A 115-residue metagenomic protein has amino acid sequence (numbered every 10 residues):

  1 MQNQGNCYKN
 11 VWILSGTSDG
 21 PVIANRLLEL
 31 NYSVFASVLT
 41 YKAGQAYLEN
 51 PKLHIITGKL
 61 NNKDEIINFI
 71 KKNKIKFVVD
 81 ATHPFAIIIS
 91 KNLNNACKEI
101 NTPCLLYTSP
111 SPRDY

Functional and structural regions predicted by a protein language model:
Q2-V34, A86-S90: A short, flexible N-terminal coil/short beta segment enriched in small residues
L30, E49-P51, I100: Short, structured coil segments at secondary-structure junctions
F35-L39: Short internal beta-strands
K42-Y47: Short, charged/polar "capping" segments at the starts of alpha-helices and the immediately preceding loops
H54-F69: Glycine-rich, highly charged phosphate/nucleotide-binding loops
E65, I70-L106: N-terminal glycine-rich phosphate/adenylate-binding segment common to multiple enzyme folds
Y107-Y115: Single conserved hydrophobic/aromatic residue that forms the stacking wall/gate of nucleotide- or nucleobase-binding
